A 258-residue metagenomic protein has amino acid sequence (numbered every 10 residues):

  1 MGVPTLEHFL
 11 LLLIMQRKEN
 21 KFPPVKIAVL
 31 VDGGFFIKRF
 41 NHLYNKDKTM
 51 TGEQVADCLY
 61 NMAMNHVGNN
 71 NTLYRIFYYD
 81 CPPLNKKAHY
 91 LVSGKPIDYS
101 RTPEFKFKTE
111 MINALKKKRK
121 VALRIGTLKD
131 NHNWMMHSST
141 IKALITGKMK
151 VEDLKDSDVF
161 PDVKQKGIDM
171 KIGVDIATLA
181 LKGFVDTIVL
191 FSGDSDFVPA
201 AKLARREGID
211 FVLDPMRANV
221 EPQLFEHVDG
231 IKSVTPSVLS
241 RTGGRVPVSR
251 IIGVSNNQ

Functional and structural regions predicted by a protein language model:
G2-L144, S157, P161, D210 (+1 more regions): Domain-level signal for Mg2+-assisted phosphodiester chemistry and nucleotide/NA-binding surfaces in nucleic-acid
F22, I125-Q258: Nuclease catalytic cores that cleave nucleic-acid phosphodiester bonds, predominantly acidic two-metal-ion
